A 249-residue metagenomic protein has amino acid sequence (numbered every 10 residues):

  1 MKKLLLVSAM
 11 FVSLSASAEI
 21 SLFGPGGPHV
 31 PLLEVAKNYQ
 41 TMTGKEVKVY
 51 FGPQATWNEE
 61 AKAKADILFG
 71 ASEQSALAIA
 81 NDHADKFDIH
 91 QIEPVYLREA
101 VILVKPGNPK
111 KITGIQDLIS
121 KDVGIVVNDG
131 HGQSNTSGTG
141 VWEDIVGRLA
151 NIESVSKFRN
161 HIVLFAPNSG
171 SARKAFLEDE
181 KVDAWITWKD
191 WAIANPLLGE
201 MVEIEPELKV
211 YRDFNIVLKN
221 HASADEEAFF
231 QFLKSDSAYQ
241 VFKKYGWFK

Functional and structural regions predicted by a protein language model:
M1-L4: Positively charged n-region of N-terminal signal peptides that target proteins for export
L6-S8: Sec-dependent N-terminal signal peptides
S13-S17: N-terminal signal peptide c-region/cleavage motif recognized by signal peptidases
E19-G44, Q54-K64, S72-E73, I79-N81 (+1 more regions): Exported/periplasmic ABC-transporter solute-binding proteins
V49-F51: A structural preference for short, hydrophobic beta-strand core positions in alpha/beta folds
